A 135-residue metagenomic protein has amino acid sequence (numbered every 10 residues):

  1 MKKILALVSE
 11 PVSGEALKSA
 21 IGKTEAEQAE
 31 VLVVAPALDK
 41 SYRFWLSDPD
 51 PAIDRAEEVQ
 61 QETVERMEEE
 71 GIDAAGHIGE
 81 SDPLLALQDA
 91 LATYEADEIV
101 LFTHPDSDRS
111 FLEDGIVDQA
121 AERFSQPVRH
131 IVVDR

Functional and structural regions predicted by a protein language model:
K2-S47, H130-V133: Small/aliphatic-rich secondary-structure junction motif
K3, E98-V100: Structural motif
D48-E57: Glycine- and acidic-residue-enriched helix-capping/strand-helix junction motifs
E70-E98: Structural beta-alpha unit
F102-Q119: Glycine-rich, Arg-bearing micro-motifs that act as flexible, cationic patches
E122-I131: Glycine-rich, aromatic-bearing surface loops/beta-hairpins
